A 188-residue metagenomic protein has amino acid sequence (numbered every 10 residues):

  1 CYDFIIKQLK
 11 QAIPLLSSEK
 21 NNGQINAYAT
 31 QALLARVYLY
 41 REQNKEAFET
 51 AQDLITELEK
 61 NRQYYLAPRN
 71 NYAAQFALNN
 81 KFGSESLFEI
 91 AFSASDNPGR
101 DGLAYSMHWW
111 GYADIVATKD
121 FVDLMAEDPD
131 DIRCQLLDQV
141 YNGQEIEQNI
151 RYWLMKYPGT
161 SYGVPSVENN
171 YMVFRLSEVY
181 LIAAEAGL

Functional and structural regions predicted by a protein language model:
C1-L176: Structured, solvent-exposed acidic/aromatic patches
E59-K60, E185-L188: Short helix-capping and hinge/turn segments at secondary-structure transitions, especially at repeat and domain
V173, Y180-A183: Flexible, glycine-rich surface segments
